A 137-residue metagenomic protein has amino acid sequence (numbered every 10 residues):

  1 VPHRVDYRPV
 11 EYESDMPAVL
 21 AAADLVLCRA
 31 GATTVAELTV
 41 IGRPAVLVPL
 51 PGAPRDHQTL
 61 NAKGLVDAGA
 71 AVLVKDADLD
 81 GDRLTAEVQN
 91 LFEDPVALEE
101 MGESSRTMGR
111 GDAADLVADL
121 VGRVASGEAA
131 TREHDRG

Functional and structural regions predicted by a protein language model:
V1-G137: Nucleotide-activated sugar donor-binding and catalytic core shared by glycosyltransferases and related lipid-linked
